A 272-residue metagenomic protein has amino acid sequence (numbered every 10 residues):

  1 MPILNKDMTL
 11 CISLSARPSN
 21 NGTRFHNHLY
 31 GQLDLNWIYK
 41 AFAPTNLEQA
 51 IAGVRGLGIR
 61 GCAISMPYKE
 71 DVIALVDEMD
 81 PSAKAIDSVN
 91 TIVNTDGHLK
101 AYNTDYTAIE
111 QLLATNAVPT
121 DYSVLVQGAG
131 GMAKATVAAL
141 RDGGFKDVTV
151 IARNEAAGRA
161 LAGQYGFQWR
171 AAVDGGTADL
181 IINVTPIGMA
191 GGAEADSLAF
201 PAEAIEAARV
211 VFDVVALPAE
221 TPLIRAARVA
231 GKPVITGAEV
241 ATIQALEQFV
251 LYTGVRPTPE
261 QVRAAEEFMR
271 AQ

Functional and structural regions predicted by a protein language model:
P2-N116, P218: Phosphate/diphosphate ligand-binding glycine-rich loop within oxidoreductases
L4-N5, P119-T120, D142-G144, A199-A208: Short, conserved loop/helix-junction motifs that constitute active-site signature segments in enzyme catalytic cores
N103, L113, A117-F145, A152: Glycine-rich adenosine-cofactor-binding loop
D142-D147, V229-P233: Conserved S-adenosyl-L-methionine
G143-Y165: NAD(P)-binding Rossmann-fold cofactor-contacting core
Q164-V234: Rossmann-like adenosine-cofactor binding region
V214-Q272: Adenosine-phosphate binding glycine-rich loop
